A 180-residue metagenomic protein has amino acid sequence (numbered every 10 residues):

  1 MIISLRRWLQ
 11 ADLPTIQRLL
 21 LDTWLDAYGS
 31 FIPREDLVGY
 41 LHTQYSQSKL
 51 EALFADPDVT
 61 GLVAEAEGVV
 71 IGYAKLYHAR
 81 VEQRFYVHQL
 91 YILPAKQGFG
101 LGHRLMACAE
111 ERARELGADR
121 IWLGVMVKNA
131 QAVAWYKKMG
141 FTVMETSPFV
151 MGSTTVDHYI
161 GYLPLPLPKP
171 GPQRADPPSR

Functional and structural regions predicted by a protein language model:
I3, R7-L13, Q17-A95, M106-C108 (+5 more regions): Acetyl-CoA-dependent GNAT
K96, G100: Glycine-rich phosphate-binding loop
L123-V133, V150-V156: Conserved beta-strand-loop-alpha-helix junction that forms the acyl-donor binding cleft
Y136, F141: Conserved active-site tyrosine of GNAT-family acetyltransferases
Y159: Hydrophobic/aromatic beta-strand elements that line small-molecule binding cavities or substrate pockets in beta-rich
